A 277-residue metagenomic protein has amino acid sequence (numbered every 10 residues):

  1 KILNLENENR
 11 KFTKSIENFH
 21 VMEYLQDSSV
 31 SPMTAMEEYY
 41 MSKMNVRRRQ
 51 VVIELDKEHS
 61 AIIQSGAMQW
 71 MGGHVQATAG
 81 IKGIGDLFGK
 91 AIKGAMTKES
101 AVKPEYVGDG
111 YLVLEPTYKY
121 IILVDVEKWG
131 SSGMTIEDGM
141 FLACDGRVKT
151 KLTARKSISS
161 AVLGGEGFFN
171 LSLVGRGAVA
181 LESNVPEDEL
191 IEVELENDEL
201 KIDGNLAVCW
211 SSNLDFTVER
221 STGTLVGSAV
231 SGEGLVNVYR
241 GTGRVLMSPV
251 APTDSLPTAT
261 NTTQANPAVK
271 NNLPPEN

Functional and structural regions predicted by a protein language model:
I2-N277: Composition-driven recognition of glycine/serine/threonine/acidic- and proline-rich low-complexity segments and repeats
